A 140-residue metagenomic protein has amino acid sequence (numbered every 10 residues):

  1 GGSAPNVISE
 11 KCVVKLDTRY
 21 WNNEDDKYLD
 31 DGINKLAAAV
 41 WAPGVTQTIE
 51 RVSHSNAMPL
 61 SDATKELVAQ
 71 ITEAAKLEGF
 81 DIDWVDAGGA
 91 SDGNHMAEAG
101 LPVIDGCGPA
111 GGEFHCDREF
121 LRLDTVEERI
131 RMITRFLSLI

Functional and structural regions predicted by a protein language model:
G1-I140: Metal-dependent amide/peptide-bond hydrolase catalytic core, centered on the "pita-bread" metallohydrolase fold
